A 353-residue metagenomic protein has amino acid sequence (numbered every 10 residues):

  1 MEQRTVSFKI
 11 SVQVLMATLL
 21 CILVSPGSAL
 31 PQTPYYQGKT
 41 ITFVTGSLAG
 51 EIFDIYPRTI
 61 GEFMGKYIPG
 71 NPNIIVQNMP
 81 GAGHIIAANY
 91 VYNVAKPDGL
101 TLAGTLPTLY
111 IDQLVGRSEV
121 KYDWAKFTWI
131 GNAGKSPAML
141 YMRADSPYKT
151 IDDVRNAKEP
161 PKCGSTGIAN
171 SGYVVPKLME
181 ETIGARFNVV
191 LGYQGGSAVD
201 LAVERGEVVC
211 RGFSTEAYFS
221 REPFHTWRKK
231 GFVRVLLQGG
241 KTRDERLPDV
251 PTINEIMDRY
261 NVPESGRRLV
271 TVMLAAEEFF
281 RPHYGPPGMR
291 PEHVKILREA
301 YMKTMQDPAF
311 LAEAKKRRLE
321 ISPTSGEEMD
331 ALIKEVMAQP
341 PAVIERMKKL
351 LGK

Functional and structural regions predicted by a protein language model:
E2-M16: Bacterial N-terminal signal peptides that target proteins for export
Q13-S25: Bacterial N-terminal signal peptides
L30-Q32, Q77: Boundary of Sec targeting at the N-terminus
Q37-K39, K229, L236, E255-V262 (+1 more regions): An extracytoplasmic/periplasmic, membrane-proximal ligand-sensing/linker region
I41, K66-I74, Y90-T101, L109-E207 (+2 more regions): Hinge/capping helix and adjacent helix->loop/strand transition within the periplasmic-binding protein
T42-R58, P80-G83, G164-S171: Extracytoplasmic "Venus flytrap"
P107-E119, Y173, K177-T182, R205 (+1 more regions): A ligand-binding cleft/hinge motif common to bilobed small-molecule-binding domains
D123-A133, R186-G192, P223-A276, S325 (+1 more regions): Short beta-strand->loop
